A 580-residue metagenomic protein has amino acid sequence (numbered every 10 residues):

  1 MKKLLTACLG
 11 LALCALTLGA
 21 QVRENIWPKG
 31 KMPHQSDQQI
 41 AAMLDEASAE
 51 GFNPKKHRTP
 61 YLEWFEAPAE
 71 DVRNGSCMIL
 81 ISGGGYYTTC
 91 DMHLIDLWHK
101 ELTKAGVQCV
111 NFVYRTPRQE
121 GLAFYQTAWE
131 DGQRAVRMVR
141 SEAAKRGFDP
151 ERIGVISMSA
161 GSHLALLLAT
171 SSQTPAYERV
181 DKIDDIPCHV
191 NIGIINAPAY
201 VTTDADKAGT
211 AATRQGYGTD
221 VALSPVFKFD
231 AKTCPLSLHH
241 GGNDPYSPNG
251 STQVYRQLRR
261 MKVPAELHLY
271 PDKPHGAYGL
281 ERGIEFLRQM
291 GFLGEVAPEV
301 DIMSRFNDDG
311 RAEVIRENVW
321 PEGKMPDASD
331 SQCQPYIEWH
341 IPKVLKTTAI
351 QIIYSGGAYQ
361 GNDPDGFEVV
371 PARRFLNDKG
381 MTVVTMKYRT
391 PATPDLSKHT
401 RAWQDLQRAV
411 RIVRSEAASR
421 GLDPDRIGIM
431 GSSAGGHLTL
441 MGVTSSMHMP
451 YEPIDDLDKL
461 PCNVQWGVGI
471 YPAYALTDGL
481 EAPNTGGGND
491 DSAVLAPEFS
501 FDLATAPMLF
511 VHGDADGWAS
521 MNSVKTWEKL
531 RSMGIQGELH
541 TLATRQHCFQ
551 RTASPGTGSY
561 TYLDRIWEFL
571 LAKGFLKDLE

Functional and structural regions predicted by a protein language model:
Q21-D71, E299-L345: N-terminal cap/lid segment of alpha/beta-hydrolase-fold proteins
N74-G83, T348-G356: Short beta-strand element of the alpha/beta-hydrolase
S82-Y87, G242, S355-Q360, D514: Active-site glycine-rich loops that stabilize anionic/oxyanionic intermediates across multiple enzyme folds
C90-D91, L97-W98, Y114-P150, G276 (+3 more regions): Catalytic nucleophile-loop/oxyanion-hole region of alpha/beta-hydrolase and closely related hydrolase-like folds
L122, T252-D301, L396, V524-E580: C-terminal catalytic histidine-bearing segment of alpha/beta-hydrolase fold enzymes
R134-A212, D220, R408-V494, L503: Primarily recognizes the serine-hydrolase "nucleophile elbow" in alpha/beta-hydrolase and SGNH/GDSL folds
K232, L238-H240, A504, F510-H512: Short beta-strand/loop motif that positions the catalytic acidic residue of the alpha/beta-hydrolase fold
P245-S251, G517-S523: Conserved alpha/beta-hydrolase "acid-adjacent" motif
